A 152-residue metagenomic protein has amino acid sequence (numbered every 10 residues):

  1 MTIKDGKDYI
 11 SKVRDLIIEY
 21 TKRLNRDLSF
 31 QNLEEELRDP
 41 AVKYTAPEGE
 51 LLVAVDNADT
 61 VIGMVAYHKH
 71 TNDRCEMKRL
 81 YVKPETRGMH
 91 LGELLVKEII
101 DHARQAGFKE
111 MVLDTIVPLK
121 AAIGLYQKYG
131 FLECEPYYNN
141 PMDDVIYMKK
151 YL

Functional and structural regions predicted by a protein language model:
K4-K78, K83-P84, V96-E98, H102 (+2 more regions): Acetyl-CoA-dependent GNAT
C75, R87, I123: Short acidic, gly/pro-rich beta-turn/loop elements at beta-sheet edges and active-site/ligand-binding grooves
K83-M89, V117-P118: Active-site acidic-Proline motif in GNAT/NAT acetyltransferases
H90, G107: Conserved G/P- and acidic residue-centered "switch" motifs that form tight phosphate/ATP-binding loops in soluble
K109-V112, I116-Y129, E133-L152: C-terminal "cap" of GNAT-fold acetyltransferases
